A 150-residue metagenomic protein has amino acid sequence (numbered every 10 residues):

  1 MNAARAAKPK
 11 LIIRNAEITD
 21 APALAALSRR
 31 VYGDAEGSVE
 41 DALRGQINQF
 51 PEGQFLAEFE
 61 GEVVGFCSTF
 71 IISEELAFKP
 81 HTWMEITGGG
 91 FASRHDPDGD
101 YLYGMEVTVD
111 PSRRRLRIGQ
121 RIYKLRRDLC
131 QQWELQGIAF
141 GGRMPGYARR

Functional and structural regions predicted by a protein language model:
M1-K8, I86-G88: Short acidic N-proximal helix/loop "leader" segments that mark the beginning of a domain or an inter-domain linker
L11, E62-F66, L102: Glycine-rich phosphate/pyrophosphate-binding loop shared by adenosine-nucleotide-utilizing enzymes
L11-L24: A short beta-loop-alpha structural element at the N-terminal edge of CoA-dependent acyl/N-acetyltransferase catalytic
G33-S93: Active-site rim helix/loop that mediates acceptor-substrate recognition in acyltransferases
C67-E106, R114, K124, L129 (+1 more regions): Conserved acyl-donor/pantetheine-binding loop and adjacent beta-alpha core of acyl/acetyltransferases and related
D110: Residue-level recognition of the GNAT/N-acetyltransferase active site
Q120: Residues forming the Rossmann-fold NAD(P)(H) cofactor-binding site
W133: Post-Walker A helix-loop "phosphate-sensing" segment adjacent to the P-loop in P-loop NTPases
